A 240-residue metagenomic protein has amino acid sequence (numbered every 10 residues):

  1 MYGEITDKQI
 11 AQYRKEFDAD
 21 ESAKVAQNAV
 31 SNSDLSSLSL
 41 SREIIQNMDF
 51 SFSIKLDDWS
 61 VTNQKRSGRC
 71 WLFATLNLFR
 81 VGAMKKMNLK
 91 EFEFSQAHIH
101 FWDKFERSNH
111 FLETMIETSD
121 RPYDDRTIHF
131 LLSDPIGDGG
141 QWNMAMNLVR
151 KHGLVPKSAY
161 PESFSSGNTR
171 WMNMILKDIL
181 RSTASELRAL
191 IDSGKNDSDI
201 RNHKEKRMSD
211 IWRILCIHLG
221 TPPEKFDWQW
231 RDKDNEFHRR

Functional and structural regions predicted by a protein language model:
M1-Q64, L72-R240: Structured alpha-helical subdomains that flank or immediately precede key functional sites
G68: Catalytic cores of glycan-processing enzymes that make or break glycosidic bonds
